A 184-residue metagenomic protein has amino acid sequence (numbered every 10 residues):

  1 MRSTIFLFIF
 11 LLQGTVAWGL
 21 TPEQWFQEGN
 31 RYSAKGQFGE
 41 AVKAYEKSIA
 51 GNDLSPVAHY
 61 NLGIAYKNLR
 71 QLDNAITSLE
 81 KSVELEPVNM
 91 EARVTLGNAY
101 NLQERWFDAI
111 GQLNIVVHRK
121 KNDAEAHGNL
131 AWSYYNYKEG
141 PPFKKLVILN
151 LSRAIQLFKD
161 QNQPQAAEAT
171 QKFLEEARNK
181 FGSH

Functional and structural regions predicted by a protein language model:
A17-G39, K43-A44: N-terminal leader/linker segments that initiate helical-solenoid repeat arrays
T21-W25, P56-V57, M90-E91, A124-E125 (+2 more regions): Helix-start (N-cap) detector for alpha-helical repeat units in TPR-like alpha-solenoids, especially tetratricopeptide
P22, S133-N136, P142-H184: Terminal, low-structured helical/coil segments at or just beyond the last alpha-helical repeat
A34-K47, N68-K81, Q103-I115, E139-R153: Structural signature of tandem alpha-helical TPR/SEL1-like repeats, specifically the intra-repeat loop/turn
